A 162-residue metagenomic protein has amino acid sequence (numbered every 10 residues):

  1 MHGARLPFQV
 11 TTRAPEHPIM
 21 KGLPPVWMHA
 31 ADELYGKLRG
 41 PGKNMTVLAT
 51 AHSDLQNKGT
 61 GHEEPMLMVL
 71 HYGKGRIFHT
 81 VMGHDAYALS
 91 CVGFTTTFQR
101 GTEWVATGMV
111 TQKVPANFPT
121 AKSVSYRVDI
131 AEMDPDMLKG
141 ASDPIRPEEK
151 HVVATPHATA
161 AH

Functional and structural regions predicted by a protein language model:
M1-G73, D143: Catalytic beta-strand/loop cores that center a nucleophilic Ser/Cys/Thr and support acyl-enzyme chemistry
L55-H162: Extracellular ligand-binding/catalytic regions of CAZymes and related secreted enzymes and adhesion modules
